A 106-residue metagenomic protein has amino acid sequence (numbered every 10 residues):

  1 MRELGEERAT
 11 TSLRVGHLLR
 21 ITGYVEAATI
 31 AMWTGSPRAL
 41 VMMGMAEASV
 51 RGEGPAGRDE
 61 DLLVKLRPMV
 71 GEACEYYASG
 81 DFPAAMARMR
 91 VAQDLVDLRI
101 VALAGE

Functional and structural regions predicted by a protein language model:
M1-E106: Long, charged/polar, soluble alpha-helical segments
